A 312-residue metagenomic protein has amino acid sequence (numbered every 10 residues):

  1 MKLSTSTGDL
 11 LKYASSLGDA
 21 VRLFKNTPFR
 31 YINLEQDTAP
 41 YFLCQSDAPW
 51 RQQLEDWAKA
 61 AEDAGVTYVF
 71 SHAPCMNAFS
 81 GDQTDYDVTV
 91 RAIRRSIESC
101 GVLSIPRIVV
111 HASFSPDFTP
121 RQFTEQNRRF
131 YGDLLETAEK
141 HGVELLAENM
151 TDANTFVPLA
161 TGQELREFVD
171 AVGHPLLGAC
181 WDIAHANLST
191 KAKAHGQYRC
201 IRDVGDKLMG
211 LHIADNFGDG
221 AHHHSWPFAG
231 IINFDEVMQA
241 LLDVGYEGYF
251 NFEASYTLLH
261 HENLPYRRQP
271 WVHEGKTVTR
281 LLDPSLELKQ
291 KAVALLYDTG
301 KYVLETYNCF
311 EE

Functional and structural regions predicted by a protein language model:
M1-S4, A14-P28, S104, G162-E312: Histidine-acidic metal/acid-base catalytic patches
S6-L10, E35-A39, A73-M76, S113-S115 (+4 more regions): Active-site beta-loop-alpha junctions enriched in small/polar residues
A14-G18, D47, R51-E55, Q83-Y86 (+6 more regions): Structural motif corresponding to alpha-helix initiation and N-cap regions
D19, E62-D63, A78-G178, L188 (+4 more regions): Active-site acidic/histidine proton-transfer and metal-coordination neighborhood in alpha/beta enzyme cores
R30, T67, P106, E144 (+1 more regions): Residue-level detector of anion-binding/catalytic polar loops
N33, F70, V109, L146 (+3 more regions): Conserved beta-strand positions in the central sheet of alpha/beta enzyme cores
N33-A58, F118, H222: Glycine-rich, proline-tolerant flexible connector loops at the mouths of alpha/beta enzymes
P40-C44, N77-D82, P116-P120, N154-T155 (+3 more regions): A short acidic, helix-capping loop that chelates divalent metal ions and anchors anionic groups
